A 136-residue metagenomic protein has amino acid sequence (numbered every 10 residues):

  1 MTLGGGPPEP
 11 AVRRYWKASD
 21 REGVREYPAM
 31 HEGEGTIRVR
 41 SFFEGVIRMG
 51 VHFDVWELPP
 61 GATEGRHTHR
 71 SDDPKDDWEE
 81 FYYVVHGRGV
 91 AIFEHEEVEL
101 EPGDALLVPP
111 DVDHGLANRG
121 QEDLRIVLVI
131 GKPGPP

Functional and structural regions predicted by a protein language model:
M1-V55, P136: A short, N-terminal "cap"/entry segment at the start of jelly-roll beta-barrel domains of the cupin/DSBH fold
S41, D54-K75: Conserved short histidine dyad/triad with adjacent acidic residue
I47, V90, P110-P135: Ligand-binding loop in jelly-roll beta-barrel domains
D77-G89: Glycine- and acidic-residue-biased ligand/ion/polar-headgroup-sensing regions
H95-P110: Short acidic-glycine-tyrosine-enriched beta hairpin
